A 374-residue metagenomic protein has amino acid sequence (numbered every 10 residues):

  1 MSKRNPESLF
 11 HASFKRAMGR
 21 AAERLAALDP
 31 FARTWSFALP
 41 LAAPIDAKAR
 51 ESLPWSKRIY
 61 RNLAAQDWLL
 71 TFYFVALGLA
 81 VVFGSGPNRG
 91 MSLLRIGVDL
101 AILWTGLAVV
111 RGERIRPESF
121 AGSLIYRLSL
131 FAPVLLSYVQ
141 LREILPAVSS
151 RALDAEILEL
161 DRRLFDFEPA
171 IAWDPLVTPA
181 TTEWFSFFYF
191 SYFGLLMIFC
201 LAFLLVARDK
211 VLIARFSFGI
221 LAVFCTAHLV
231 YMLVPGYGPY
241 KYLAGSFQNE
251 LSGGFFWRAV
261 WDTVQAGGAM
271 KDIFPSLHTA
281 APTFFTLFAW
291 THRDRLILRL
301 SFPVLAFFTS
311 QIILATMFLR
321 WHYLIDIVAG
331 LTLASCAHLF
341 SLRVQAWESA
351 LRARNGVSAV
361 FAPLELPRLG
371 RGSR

Functional and structural regions predicted by a protein language model:
H11, A22, A32, A38-I45 (+3 more regions): N-terminal transmembrane-helix/juxtamembrane module of multi-pass inner/ER membrane proteins
F74-V82, V134-L136, F224-Y231, F307-M317: Aromatic-anchored segments of alpha-helical transmembrane domains
G122-L130, M197-P235, L305: Interfacial segments of alpha-helical transmembrane regions
V139-A155, V223-E250: Transmembrane alpha-helix/helix-exit interface in multi-pass inner-membrane proteins
T181-L196, A269-W290, L324, V328: Membrane-interface loop-to-helix entry segments
I198-L205, T279-I297, T332-R343: Membrane-interfacial alpha-helical segments at the cytosolic side of multi-pass membrane proteins
L229-D294, R299: Membrane-interfacial catalytic/cofactor-binding modules of polytopic membrane enzymes
G238, I273, Q311-C336: Interfacial helix-loop-helix junctions of multi-pass membrane proteins
